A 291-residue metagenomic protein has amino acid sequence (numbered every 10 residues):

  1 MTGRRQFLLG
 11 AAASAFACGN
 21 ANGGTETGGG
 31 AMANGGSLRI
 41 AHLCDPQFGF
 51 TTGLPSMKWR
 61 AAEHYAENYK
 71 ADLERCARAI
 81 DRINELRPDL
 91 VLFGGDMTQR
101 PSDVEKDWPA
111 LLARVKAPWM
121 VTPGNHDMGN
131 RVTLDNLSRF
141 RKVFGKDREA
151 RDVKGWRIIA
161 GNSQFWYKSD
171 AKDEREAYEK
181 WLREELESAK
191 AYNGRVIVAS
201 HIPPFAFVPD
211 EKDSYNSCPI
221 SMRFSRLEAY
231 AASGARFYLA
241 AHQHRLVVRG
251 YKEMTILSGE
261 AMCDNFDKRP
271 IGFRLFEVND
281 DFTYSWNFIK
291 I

Functional and structural regions predicted by a protein language model:
M1-A15: N-terminal secretory signal peptides and thylakoid transit peptides that target proteins across membranes
G24-E105: N-terminal active-site segment of His-dependent metallophosphoesterases
G28, M32-N34, A61-E63, S102-R195 (+3 more regions): Extended active-site neighborhood of metal-dependent phosphoesterases/phosphodiesterases
D45, G95-D96, G124-N125, H201 (+1 more regions): Active-site glycine-centered loops adjacent to acidic/histidine catalytic or metal-binding residues that shape
Y192-V208: Short acidic, glycine-rich surface-loop motifs adjacent to enzyme active sites
A199-P204, R236-L246: Histidine-centered catalytic micro-motifs
W286-I291: Short, solvent-exposed aromatic-acidic interface loops
